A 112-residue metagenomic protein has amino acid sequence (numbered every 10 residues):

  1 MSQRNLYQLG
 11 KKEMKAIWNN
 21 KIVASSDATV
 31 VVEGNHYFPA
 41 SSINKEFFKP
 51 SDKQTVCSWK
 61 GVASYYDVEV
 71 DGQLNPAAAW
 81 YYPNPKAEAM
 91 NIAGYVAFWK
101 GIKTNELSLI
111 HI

Functional and structural regions predicted by a protein language model:
M1-K11: Short, Gly/Pro- and small/polar-rich lid/capping loops
R4, K21-N75: Basic, polyanion-binding surface patches
K11-A24: Active-site and channel-lining beta-strand-loop segments that bind or position nucleotide-derived/phosphorylated
M14-A16, V68, E106: Short conserved beta-strand and strand-loop elements enriched in small hydrophobics with frequent Asp/Gly
V62-T104: Beta-strand-rich cores of mature extracytoplasmic or soluble domains
I110-I112: Conserved small/polar residues in nucleotide/adenosyl-binding loops
